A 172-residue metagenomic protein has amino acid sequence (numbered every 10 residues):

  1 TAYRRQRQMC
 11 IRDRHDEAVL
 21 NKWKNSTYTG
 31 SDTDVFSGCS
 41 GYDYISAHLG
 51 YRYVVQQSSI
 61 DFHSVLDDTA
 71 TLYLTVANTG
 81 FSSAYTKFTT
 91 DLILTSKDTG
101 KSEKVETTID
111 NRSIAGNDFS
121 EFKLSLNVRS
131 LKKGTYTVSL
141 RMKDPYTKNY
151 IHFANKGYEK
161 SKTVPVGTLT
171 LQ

Functional and structural regions predicted by a protein language model:
T1, S37-S40, F122: Generic, low-specificity signal for short hydrophobic/alpha-helical stretches with a mild N-terminal bias, encompassing
T1-I11: Single conserved hydrophobic/aromatic residue that forms the stacking wall/gate of nucleotide- or nucleobase-binding
A2-Y3, S31-V35, T71-Y73: A short linear-motif detector with a strong N-terminal bias
D13-R52: A eukaryote-biased signal for short, well-structured alpha-helical docking elements
D43-Q172: Extracellular/luminal regions of secreted and cell-surface proteins that mediate adhesion/ECM remodeling
